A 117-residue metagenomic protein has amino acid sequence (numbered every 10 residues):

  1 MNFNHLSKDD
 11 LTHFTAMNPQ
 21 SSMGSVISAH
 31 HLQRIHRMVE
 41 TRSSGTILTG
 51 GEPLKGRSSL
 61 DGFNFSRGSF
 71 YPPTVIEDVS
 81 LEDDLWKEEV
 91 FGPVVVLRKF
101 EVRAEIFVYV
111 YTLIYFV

Functional and structural regions predicted by a protein language model:
M1-I114: NAD(P)-dependent aldehyde/semialdehyde dehydrogenase
V117: Glycine-rich, small-residue loops and helix-cap segments that act as flexible hinges at active-site edges
